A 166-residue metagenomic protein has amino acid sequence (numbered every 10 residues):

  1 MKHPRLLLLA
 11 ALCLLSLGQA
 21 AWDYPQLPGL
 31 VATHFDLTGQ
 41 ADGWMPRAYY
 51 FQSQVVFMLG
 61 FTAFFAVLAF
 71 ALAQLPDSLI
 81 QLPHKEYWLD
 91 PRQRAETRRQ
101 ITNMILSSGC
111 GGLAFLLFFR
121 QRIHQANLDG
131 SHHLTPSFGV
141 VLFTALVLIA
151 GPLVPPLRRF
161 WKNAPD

Functional and structural regions predicted by a protein language model:
M1-C13, Q54, R99-M104: Alpha-helical transmembrane segments and their helix-start/interface "positive-inside/aromatic belt" motifs in integral
L9-L12, A48-L68, S137-V147: Alpha-helical transmembrane segments
W22-S53: Active-site and channel-lining beta-strand-loop segments that bind or position nucleotide-derived/phosphorylated
D77-A95: Juxtamembrane inter-helical linkers in multi-pass membrane proteins
Q93-C110: Loop-to-transmembrane boundary segments
S107-N127: Alpha-helical transmembrane segments and their membrane-interface junctions in multi-pass membrane proteins
R122, A126-D166: Alpha-helical transmembrane segments and their immediate juxtamembrane interface regions
